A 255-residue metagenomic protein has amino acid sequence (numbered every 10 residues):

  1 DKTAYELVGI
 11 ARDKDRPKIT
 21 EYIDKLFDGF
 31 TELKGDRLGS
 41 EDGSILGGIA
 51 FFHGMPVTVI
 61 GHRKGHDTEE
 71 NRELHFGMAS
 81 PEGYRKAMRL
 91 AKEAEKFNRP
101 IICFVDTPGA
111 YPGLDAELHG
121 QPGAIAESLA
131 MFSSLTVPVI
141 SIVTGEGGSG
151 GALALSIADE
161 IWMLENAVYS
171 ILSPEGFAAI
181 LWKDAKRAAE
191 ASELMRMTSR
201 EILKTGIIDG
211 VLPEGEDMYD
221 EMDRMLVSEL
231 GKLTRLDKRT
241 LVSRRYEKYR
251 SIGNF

Functional and structural regions predicted by a protein language model:
D1-V57, G61-K64, F76, R224-F255: Intrinsically disordered, low-complexity segments enriched in small/flexible residues
A4-E6, K18-L26, G83-L90, C103 (+7 more regions): General structural feature for long, well-ordered alpha-helical segments within catalytic domains of soluble enzymes
K18, H66-E69, Y111-G113: Short active-site-adjacent helix-start/loop capping segments
K25, G29, G39-E41, G47 (+2 more regions): Glycine-rich beta-alpha loop segments
E32, E93-K96, A110, S134: Alpha-helix capping at helix-to-loop junctions
V105-V227, R235: Conserved catalytic cores of soluble enzyme domains, especially glycine-rich substrate-binding beta-alpha loops
